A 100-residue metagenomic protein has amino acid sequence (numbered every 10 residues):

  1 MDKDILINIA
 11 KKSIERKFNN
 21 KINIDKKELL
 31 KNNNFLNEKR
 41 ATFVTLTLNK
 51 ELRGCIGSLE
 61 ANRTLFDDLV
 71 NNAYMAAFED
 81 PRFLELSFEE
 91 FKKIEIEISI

Functional and structural regions predicted by a protein language model:
M1-I100: Basic nucleic-acid-binding interfaces
